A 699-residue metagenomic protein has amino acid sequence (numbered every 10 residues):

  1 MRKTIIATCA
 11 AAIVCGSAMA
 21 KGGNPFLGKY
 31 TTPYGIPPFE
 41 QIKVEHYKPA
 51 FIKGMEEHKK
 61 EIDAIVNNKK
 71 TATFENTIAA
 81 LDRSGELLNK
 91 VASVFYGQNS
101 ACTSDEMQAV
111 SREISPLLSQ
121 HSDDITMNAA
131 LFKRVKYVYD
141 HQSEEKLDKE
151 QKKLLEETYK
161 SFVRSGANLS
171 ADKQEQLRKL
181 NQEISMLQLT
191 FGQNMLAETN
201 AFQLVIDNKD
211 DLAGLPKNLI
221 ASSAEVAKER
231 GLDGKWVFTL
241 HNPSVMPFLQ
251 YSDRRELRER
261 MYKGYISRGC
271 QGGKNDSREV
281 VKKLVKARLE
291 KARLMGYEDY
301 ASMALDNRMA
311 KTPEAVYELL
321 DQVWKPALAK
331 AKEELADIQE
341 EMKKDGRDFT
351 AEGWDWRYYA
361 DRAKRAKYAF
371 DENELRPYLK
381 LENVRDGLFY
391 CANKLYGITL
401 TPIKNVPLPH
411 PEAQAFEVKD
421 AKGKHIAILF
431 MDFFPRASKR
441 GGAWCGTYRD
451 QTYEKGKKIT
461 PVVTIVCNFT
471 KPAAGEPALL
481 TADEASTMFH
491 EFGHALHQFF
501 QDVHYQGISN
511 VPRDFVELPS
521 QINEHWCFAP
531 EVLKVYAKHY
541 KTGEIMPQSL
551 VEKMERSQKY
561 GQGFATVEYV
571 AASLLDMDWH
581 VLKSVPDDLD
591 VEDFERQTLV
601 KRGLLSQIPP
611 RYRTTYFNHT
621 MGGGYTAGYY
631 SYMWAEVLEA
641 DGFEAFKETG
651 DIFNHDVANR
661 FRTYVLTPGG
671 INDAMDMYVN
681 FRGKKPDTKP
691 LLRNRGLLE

Functional and structural regions predicted by a protein language model:
M1-T4: Positively charged n-region of N-terminal signal peptides that target proteins for export
T8-C15: Bacterial N-terminal signal peptides
G16-A20: Sec/Tat signal peptide C-region and signal peptidase I cleavage site
K21-P216: N-terminal helix-rich structural modules
G22-Q41, H46, K53, G214 (+11 more regions): C-terminal, non-catalytic "cap/extension" segments appended to globular domains
T31-H46, F95-I114, Y137-K179, T239-E279 (+6 more regions): Short His/Asp/Glu-rich catalytic/ion-coordination signatures at enzyme active sites or charged loops
L154, M186, Q193, E198-T239 (+7 more regions): Active-site-proximal, well-structured secondary-structure segments within enzyme catalytic domains
T470-F489: Short pre-active-site segment immediately N-terminal to the catalytic Zn-binding motif
